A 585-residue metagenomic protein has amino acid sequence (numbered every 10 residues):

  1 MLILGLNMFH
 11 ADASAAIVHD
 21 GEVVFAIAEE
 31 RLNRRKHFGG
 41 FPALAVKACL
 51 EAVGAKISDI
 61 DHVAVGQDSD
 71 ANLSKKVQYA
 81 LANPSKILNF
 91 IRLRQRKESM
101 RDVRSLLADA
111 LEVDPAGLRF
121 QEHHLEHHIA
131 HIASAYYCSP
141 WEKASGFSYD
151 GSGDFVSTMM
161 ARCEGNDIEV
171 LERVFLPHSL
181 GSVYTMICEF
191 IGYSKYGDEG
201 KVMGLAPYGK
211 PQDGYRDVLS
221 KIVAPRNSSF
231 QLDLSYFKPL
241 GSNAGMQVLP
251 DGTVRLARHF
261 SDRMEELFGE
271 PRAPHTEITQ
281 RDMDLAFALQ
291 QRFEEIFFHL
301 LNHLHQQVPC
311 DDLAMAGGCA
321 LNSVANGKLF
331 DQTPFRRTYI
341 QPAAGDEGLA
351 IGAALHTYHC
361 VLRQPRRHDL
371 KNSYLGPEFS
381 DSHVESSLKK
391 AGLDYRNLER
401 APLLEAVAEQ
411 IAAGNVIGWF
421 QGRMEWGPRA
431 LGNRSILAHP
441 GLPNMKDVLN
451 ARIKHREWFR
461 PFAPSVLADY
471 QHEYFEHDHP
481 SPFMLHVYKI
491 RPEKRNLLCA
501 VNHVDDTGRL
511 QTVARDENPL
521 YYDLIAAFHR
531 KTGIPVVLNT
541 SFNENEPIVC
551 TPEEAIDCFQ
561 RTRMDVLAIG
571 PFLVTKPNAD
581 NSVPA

Functional and structural regions predicted by a protein language model:
M1-L4: Extreme N-terminal starter segment of soluble prokaryotic enzymes
H10-A28, N33-K36, Y79, K86-N89 (+7 more regions): Flexible beta->alpha loop and helix N-cap segments adjacent to enzyme active/binding sites
R31-A55, F297: N-terminal phosphate-binding loop and adjacent alpha-helix
L44-A52, V63-Q67, L524, T532-I534: Short HxH-centered metal-ligating active-site micro-motif
K56-L106, A133-S134: Short beta-strand-loop/turn "lid" adjacent to the catalytic site in phosphate-handling enzymes
P274-L300: Adenine-nucleotide phosphate-binding core of ATP-dependent small-molecule kinases
